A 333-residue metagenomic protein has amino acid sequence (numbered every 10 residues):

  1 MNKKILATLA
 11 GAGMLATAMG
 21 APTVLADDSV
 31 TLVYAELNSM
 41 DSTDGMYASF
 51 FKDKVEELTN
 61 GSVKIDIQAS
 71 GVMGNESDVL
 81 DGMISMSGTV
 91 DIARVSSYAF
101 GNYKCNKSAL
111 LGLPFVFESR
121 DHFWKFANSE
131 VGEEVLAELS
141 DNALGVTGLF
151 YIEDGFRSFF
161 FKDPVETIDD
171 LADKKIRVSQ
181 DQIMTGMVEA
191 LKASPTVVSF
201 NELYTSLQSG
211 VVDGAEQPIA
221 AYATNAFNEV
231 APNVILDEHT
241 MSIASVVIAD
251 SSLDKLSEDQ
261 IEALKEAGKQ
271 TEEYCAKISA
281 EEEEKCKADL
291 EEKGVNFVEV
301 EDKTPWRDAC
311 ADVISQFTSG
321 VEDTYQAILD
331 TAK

Functional and structural regions predicted by a protein language model:
M1-T31, K333: Short, low-complexity disordered leader/linker segments with a strong preference for bacterial N-terminal type II
A26-D121, V131, D141-K333: N-terminal secretory/targeting leader peptides
K125: Short beta-strand-centered segments that line the small-molecule binding cleft or hinge of alpha/beta clamshell
V135: Basic, amphipathic alpha-helical recognition segments used for DNA target recognition
